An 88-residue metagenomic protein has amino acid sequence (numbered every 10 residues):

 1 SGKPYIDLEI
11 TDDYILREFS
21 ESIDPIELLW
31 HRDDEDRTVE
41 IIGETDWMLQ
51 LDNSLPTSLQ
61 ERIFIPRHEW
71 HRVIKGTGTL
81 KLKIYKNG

Functional and structural regions predicted by a protein language model:
S1-D7: Predominantly extracellular/luminal regions of secreted and cell-surface proteins, especially disulfide-bonded
I6, D12-F19, K81-G88: Double-stranded beta-helix
D13-D34, F64-R67: Conserved short histidine dyad/triad with adjacent acidic residue
R32-M48: Short, conserved beta-strand element in jelly-roll/cupin
E40-I42, F64, I74: Well-ordered beta-strand positions
W47-Q50, L82: Short hydrophobic/aromatic-rich beta-strand segments that constitute the beta-sheet cores of beta-sandwich/beta-barrel
L51-W70: Short acidic-glycine-tyrosine-enriched beta hairpin
R67-G88: Ligand-binding loop in jelly-roll beta-barrel domains
